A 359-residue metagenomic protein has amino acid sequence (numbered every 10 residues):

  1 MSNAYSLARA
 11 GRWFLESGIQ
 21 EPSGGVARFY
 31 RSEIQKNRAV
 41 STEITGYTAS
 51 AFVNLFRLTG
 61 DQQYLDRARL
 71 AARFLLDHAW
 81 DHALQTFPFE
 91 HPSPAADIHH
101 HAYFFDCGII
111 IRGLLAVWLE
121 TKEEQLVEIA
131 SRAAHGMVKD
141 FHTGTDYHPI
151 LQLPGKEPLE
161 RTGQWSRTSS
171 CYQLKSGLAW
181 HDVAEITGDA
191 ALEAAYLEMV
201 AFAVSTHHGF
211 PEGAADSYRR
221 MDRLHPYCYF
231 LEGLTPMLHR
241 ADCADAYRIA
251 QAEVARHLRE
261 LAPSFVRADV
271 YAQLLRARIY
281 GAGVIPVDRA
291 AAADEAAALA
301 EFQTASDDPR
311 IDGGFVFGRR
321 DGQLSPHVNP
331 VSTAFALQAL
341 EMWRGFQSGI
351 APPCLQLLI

Functional and structural regions predicted by a protein language model:
M1-I359: Glycan-recognition and catalytic cores of secretory/periplasmic carbohydrate-active enzymes
